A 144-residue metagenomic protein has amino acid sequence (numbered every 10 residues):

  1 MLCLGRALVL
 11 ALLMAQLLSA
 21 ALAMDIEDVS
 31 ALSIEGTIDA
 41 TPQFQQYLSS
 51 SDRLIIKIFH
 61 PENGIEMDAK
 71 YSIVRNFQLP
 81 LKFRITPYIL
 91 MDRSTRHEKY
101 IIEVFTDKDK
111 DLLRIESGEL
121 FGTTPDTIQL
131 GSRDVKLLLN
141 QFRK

Functional and structural regions predicted by a protein language model:
A7-L17: Bacterial N-terminal signal peptides
D25-I26, D39, P80-F83, T124-K144: Extracellular beta-sheet/turn segments enriched in Thr/Pro/Gly and aliphatic residues
T37-Y47, I89: Short amphipathic, basic-aromatic surface patches that mediate peripheral association with negatively charged
L48-I55, H97-K99: Short coil-to-beta strand junction motifs in C2/discoidin
I55-F59, I101-F105: Beta-strand signatures of extracellular beta-sandwich domains
S72-L90: A beta-strand/beta-hairpin structural motif
V74, D109-D134: Structured interaction patches on ligand/partner-binding surfaces of diverse proteins
R84-R96, D109-D111: Signal that preferentially marks extracellular ectodomain short beta-strand elements of beta-sandwich modules
